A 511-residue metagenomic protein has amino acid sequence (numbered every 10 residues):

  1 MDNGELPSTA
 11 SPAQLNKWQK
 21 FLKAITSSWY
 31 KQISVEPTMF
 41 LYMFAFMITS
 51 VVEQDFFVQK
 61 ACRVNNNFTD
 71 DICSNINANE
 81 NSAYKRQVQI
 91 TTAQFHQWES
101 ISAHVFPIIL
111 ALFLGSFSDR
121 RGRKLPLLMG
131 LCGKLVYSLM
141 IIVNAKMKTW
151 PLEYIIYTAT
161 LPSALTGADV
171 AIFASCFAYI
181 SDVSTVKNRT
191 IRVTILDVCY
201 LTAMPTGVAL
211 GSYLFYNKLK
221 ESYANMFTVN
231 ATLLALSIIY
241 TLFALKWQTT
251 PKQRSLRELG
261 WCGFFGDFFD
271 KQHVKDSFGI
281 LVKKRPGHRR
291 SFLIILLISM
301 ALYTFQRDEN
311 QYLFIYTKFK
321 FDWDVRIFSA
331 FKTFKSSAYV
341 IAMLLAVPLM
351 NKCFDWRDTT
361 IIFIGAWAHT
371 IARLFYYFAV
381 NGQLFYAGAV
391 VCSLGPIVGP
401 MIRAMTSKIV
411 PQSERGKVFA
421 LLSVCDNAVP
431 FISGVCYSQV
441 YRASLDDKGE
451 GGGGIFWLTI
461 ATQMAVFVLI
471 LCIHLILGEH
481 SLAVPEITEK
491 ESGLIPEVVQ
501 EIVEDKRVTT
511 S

Functional and structural regions predicted by a protein language model:
D2-Q32, W247-I298, T304, F319-K320 (+1 more regions): Juxtamembrane intracellular "pre-TM" segments in multi-pass secondary transporters
F40, Y137, K148-A171, A301 (+1 more regions): Hydrophobic core of transmembrane alpha-helices in multi-pass small-molecule transporters, especially MFS/SLC-type
A103-R123, F215-Y216, A342-R357, Y441: Helix-to-loop junctions at the C-terminal end of transmembrane segments in multipass secondary transporters
M129-P151, W367-V380: C-terminal ends and interior cores of transmembrane alpha-helices in multi-pass membrane transporters/permeases
N188-Y216, L233-L234, S423-C436: Glycine-rich segments within core transmembrane alpha-helices of 12-TM secondary carriers
Y216-L234, R357-D358, Q439-Q463: A membrane-interface helix-boundary motif in multi-pass transporters
L234-K246, Y376, W457-K490, T510-S511: Multi-pass alpha-helical transporter architecture, strongest for 12-TM Major Facilitator/SLC carriers used
F328-F354, G365, H369: Transmembrane alpha-helices of Major Facilitator/SLC transporters
